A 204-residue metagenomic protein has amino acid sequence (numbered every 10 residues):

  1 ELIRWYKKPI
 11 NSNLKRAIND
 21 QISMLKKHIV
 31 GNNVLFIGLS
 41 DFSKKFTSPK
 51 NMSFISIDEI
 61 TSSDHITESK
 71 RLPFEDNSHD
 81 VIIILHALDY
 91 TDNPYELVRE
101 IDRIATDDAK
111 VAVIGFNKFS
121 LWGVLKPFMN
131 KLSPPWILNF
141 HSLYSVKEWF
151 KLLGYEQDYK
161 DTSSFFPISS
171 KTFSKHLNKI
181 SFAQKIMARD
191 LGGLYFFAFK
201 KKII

Functional and structural regions predicted by a protein language model:
E1-K27: Class I SAM-dependent methyltransferase Rossmann-like catalytic core, especially the SAM/SAH-binding loop
D20, M24-L72: Class I SAM-dependent methyltransferase SAM/SAH-binding core
K70-I82: A short acidic, Gly/Pro-enriched loop at the edge of an enzyme's catalytic core that lines a small-molecule cofactor
D80-Y95: A short SAM/SAH-binding and catalytic strip from SAM-dependent methyltransferases
Y95-K110: A short glycine-rich, Lys/Arg-flanked "PGG" loop and its adjoining helix->strand segment in the class I
K110-I137: Conserved class I S-adenosyl-L-methionine
I137-K160: Short alpha-helix
T162-I204: A C-terminal cap/extension of S-adenosyl-L-methionine-dependent methyltransferases that defines the acceptor-substrate
